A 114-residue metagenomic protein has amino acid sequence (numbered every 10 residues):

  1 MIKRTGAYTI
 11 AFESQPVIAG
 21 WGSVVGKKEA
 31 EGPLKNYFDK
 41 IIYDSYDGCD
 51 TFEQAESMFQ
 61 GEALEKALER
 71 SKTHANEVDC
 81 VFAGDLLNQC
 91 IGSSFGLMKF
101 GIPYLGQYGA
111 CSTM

Functional and structural regions predicted by a protein language model:
M1-L105: Conserved "HGTGT" condensation-loop signature of ketosynthase/thiolase-family condensing enzymes that catalyze
Y108-M114: Active-site-proximal alpha-helical scaffold in enzymes
